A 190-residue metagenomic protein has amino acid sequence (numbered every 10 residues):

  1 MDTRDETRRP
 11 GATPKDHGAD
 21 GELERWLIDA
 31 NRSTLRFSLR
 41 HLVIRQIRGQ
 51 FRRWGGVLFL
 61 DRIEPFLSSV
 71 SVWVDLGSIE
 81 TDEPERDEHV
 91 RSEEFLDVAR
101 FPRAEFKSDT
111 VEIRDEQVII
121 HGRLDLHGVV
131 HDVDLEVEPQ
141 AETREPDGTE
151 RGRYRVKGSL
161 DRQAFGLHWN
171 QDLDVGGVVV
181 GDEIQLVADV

Functional and structural regions predicted by a protein language model:
M1-V190: Low-complexity, acidic/polar, glycine-enriched regions of mature
